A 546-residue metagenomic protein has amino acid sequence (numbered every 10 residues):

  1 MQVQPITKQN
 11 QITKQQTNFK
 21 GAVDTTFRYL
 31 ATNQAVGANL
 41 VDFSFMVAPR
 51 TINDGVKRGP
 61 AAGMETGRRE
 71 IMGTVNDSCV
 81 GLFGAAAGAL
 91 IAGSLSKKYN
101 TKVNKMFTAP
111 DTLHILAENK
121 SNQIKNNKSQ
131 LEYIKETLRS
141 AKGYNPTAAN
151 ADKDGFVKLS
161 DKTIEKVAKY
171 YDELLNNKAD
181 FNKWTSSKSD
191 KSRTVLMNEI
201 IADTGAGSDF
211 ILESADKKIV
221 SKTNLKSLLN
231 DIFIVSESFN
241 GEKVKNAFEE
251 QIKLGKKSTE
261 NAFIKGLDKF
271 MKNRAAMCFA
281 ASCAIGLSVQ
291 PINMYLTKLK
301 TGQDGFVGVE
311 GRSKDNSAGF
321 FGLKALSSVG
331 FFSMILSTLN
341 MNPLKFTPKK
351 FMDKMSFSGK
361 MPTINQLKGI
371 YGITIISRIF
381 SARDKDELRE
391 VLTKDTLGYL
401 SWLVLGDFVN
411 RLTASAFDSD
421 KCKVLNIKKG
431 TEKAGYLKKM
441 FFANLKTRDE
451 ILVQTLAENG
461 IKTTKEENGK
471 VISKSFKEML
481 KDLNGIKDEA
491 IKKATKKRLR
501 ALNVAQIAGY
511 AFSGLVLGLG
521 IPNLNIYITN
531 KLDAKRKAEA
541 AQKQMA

Functional and structural regions predicted by a protein language model:
M1-A546: Glycine-rich, hydrophobic membrane-spanning regions of integral membrane proteins that mediate transport
